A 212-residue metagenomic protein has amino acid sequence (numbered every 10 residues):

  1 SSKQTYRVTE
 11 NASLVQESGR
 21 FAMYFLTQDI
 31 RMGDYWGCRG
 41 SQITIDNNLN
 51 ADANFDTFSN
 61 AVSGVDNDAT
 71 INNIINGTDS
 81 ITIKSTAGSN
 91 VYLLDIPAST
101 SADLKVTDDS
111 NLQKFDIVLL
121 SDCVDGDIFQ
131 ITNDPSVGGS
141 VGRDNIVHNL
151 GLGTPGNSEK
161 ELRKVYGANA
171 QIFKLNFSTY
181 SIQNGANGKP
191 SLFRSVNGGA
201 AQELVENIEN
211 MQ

Functional and structural regions predicted by a protein language model:
S1-T27, R31: Aliphatic-rich helix starts adjacent to a transmembrane/signal segment
A22-Q212: N-terminal pilin/flagellin-like segments and related low-complexity appendage regions
